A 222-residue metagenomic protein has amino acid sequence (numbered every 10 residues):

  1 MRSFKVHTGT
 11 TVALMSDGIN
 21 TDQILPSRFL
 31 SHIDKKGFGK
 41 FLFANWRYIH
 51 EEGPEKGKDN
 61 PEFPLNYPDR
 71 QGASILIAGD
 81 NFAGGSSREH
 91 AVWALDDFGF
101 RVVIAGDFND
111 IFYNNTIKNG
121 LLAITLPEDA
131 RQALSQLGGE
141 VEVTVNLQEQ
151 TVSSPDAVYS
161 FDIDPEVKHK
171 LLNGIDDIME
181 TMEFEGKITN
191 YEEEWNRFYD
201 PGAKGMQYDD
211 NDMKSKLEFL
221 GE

Functional and structural regions predicted by a protein language model:
M1-G79, A83-D110, N114-N115, N119-E222: Cytosolic catalytic domains that perform sulfur/thiol-centered chemistry
